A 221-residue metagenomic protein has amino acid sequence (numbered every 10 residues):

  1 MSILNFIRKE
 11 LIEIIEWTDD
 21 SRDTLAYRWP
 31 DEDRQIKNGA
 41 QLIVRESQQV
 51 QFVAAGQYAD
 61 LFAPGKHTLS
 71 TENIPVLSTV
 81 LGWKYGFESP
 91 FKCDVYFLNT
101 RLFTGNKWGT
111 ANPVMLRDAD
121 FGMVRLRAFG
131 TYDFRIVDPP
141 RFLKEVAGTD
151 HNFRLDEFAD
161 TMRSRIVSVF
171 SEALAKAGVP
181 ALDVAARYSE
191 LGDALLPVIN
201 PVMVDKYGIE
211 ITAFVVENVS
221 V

Functional and structural regions predicted by a protein language model:
M1-V221: N-terminal hydrophobic membrane-entry segments
